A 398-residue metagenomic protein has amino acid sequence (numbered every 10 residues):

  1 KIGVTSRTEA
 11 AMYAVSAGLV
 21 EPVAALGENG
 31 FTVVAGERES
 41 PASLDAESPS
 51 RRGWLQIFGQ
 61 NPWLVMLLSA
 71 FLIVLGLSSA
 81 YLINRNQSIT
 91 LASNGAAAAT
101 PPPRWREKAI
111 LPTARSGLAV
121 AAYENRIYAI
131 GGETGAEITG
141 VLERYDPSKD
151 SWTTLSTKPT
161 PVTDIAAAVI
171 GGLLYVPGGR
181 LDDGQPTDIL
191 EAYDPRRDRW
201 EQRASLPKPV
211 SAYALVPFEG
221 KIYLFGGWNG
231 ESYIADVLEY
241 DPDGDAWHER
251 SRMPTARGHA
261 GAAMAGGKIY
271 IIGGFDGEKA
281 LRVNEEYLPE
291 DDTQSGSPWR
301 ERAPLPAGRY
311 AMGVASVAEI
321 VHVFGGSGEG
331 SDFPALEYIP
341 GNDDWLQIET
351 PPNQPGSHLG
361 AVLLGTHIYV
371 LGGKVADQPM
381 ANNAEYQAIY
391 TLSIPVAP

Functional and structural regions predicted by a protein language model:
K1-E9: Recognition helix of helix-turn-helix DNA-binding domains
M12-Y13: Membrane-embedded alpha-helical segments of integral membrane proteins
S16-A17: DNA major-groove recognition helix of helix-turn-helix/homeodomain DNA-binding modules
V23-A24, L72: Feature of multi-pass inner-membrane transport and sensor proteins that recognizes transmembrane helices together
A24-S50: Short, charged recognition helix plus adjacent turn of helix-turn-helix-like nucleic-acid-binding domains
S40-T100: C-terminal or otherwise distal, non-catalytic regulatory regions appended to signaling enzyme catalytic cores
S79-P398: Kelch-like beta-propeller repeat domains
